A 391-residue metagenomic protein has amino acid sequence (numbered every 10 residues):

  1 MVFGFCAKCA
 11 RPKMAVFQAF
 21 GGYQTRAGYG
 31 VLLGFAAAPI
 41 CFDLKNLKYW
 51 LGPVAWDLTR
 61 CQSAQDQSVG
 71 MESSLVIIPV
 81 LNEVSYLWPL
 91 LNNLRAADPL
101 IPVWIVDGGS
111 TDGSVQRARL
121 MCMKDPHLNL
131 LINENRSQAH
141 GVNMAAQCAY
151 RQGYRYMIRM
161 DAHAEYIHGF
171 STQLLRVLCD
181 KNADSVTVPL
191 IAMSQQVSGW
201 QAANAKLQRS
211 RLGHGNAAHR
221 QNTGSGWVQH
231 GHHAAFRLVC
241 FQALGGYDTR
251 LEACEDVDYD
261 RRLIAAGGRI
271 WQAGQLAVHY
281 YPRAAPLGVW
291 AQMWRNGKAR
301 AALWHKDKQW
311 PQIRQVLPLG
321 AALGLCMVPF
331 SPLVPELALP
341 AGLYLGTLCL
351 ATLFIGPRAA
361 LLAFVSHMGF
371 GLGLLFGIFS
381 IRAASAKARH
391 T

Functional and structural regions predicted by a protein language model:
N92-I101: Short, acidic, metal-binding catalytic loop of nucleotide-sugar glycosyltransferases
D107-Q116, A164-I167: A conserved acidic beta->alpha catalytic loop
N133-R151: Glycine-rich, basic loop-to-helix element that forms the pyrophosphate-binding segment of sugar-nucleotide handling
Y154-E165: Short beta-strand-to-loop acidic/aromatic patch adjacent to the donor-nucleotide binding site
G169-A202: Conserved donor NDP-sugar-binding/catalytic core segment of glycosyltransferases
N216-F236, E252, V278, Q309-P311: A recurrent flexible, glycine/aromatic-enriched loop bordering the glycosyltransferase active site that acts as
D248-P311: Catalytic donor/gating beta->alpha subdomain of glycosyltransferases that bind UDP-sugars
A321-S385: Membrane-embedded multi-pass helical conduit in multi-pass membrane proteins, especially envelope-biosynthetic
